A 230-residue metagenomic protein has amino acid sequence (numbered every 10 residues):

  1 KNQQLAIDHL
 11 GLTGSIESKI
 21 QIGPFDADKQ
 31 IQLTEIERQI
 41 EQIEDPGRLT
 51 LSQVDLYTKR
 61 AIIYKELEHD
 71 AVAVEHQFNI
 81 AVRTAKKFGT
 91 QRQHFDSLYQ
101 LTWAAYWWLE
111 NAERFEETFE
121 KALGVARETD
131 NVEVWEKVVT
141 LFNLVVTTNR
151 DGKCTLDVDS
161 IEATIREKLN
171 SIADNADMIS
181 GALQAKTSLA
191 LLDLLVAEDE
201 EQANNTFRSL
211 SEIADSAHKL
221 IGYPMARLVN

Functional and structural regions predicted by a protein language model:
K1-S209, S216-Y223: Flexible inter-repeat linkers and adjacent short helices within tandem amphipathic alpha-helical repeat scaffolds
M225-N230: Charged/polar interaction segments and conserved charged motifs
